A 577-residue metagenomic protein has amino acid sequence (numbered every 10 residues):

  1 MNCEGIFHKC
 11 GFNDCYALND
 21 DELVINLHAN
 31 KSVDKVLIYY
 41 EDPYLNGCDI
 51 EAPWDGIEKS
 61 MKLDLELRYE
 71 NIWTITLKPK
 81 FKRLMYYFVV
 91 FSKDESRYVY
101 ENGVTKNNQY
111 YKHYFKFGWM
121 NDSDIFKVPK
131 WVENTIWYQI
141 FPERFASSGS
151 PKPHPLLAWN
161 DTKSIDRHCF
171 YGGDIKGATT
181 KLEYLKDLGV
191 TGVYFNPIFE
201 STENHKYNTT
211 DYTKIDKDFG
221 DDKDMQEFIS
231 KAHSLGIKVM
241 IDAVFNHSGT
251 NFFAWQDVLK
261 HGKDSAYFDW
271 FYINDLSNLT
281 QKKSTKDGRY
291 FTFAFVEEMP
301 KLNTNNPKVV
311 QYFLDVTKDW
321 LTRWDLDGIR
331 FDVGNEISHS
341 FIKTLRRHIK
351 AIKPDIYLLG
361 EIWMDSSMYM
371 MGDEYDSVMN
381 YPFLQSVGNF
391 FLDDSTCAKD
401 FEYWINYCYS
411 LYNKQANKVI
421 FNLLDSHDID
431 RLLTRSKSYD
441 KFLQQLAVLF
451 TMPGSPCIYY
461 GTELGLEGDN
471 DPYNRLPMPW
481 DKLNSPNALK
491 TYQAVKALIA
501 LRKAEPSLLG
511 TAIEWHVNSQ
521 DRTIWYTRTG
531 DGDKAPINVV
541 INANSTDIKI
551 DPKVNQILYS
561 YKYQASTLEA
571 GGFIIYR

Functional and structural regions predicted by a protein language model:
M1-V33, N108-S123, K127-K130: Non-catalytic, glycine-rich low-complexity segments
A29-K31, L84, Q564-R577: C-terminal beta-strand-rich structural cap/linker in extracellular carbohydrate-active enzymes
K31-F81, F91-N107: Aromatic-rich carbohydrate-binding modules that target alpha-glucans
I136-Y138, V193-F195, V239-I241, I329 (+4 more regions): Hydrophobic faces of well-ordered beta-strands that scaffold small-molecule active sites in alpha/beta enzyme cores
F141-G192, I198-K318, R323, L345-A351 (+1 more regions): Substrate-binding/active-site clefts of carbohydrate-active enzymes
E143, M371-S377, Y381, K418-D440 (+1 more regions): Aromatic/acidic polysaccharide-binding cleft in carbohydrate-active enzymes
I229-I237, H247, F252-G262, T322 (+4 more regions): Active-site-proximal helices and loops of the catalytic beta/alpha 8
W515-P552: Carbohydrate-binding surface patches
